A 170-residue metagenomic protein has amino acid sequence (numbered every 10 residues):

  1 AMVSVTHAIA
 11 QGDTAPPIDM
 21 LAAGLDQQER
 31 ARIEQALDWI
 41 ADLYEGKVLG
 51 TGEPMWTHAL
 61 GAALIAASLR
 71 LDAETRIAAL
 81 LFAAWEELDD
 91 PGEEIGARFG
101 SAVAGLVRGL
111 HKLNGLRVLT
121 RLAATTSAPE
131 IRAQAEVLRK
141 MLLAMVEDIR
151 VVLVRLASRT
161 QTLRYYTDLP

Functional and structural regions predicted by a protein language model:
A1-P170: Active-site helical microenvironments for divalent-metal-assisted chemistry
